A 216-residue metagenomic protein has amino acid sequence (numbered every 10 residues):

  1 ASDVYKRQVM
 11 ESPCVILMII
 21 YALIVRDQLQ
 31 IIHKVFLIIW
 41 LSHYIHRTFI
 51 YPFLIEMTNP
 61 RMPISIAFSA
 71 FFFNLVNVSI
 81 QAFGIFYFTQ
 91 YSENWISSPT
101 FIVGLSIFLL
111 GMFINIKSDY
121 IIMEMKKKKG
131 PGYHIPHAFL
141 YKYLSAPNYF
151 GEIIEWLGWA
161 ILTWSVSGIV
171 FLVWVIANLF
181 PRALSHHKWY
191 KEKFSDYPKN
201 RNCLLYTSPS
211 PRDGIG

Functional and structural regions predicted by a protein language model:
A1-Q8, Y206-P211: Conserved small/polar residues in nucleotide/adenosyl-binding loops
S2-R7, P52-A67, H187, F194-P198: Interhelical loop and helix-boundary elements at the membrane-water interface of polytopic inner-membrane proteins
D3-V15, H33-W40, M62-F73, P99-F108 (+1 more regions): Transmembrane alpha-helices of multi-pass eukaryotic membrane proteins
K6-L29, T48-F49: Extended catalytic core of nucleotide-activated donor transferases of GT-like folds
I19-L29, F73, Y87-S208: Hydrophobic transmembrane alpha-helices
I31-V76, I80, G84: Hydrophobic alpha-helical segments and helix pairs
